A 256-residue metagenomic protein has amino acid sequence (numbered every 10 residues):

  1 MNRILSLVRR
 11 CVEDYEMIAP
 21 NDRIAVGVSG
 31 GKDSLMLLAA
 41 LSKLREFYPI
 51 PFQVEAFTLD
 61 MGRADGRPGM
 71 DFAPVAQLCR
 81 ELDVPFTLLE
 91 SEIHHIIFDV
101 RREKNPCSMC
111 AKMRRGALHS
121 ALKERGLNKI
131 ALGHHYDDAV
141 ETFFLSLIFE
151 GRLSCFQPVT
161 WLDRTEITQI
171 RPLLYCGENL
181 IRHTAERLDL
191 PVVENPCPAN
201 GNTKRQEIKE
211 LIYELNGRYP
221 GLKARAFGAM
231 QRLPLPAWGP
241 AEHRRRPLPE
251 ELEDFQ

Functional and structural regions predicted by a protein language model:
M1-E141, F149, N179-R187, E253-F255: ATP-dependent adenylation/nucleotidyltransferase module used to activate substrates
R3, M113, C176, T203 (+1 more regions): Conserved active-site and cofactor/substrate-binding residues in soluble primary-metabolism enzymes
S34, R67, N105, F144 (+5 more regions): Alpha-helix boundary/capping detector
V54, K129-I130, D137-E214: Catalytic subdomain that performs nucleotidyl-dependent activation
M61-R63, I93-H95, T160-D163, C176 (+2 more regions): Residue-level detector of flexible, active-site-proximal loop/helix-junction positions within diverse enzyme catalytic
A111-K123, V159-T165, I212, N216-Q231: Short, basic, helix/turn surface patches
L190-Q256: The feature marks non-catalytic terminal segments
